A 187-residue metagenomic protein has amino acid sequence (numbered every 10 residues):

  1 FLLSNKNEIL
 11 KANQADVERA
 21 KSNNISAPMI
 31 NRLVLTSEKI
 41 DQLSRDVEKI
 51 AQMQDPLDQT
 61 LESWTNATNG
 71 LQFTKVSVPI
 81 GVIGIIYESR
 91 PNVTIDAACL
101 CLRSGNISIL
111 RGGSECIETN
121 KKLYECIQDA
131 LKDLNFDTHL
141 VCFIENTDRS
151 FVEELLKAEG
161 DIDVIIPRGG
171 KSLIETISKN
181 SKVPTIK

Functional and structural regions predicted by a protein language model:
F1, N5, R32-K39, E115 (+3 more regions): Catalytic cores of large soluble enzymes that bind and process phosphate-bearing ligands
F1-F73: N-terminal Rossmann-like NAD(P)+-binding subdomain of aldehyde/semialdehyde dehydrogenases
E8, N92, E118, S150 (+1 more regions): Short alpha-helical
T36, K49, T68, Q72-K75 (+1 more regions): A structured beta-alpha segment of the ubiquitous adenosine-cofactor-binding alpha/beta core
K49-M53, L57-A130, L134, S181-P184: Conserved small-residue-rich beta-alpha loop and adjacent elements that most often cradle the phosphate/pyrophosphate
V82, F143-K187: Conserved NAD(P)+-binding/catalytic subdomain of aldehyde/semialdehyde dehydrogenases
N106-I109, N135-T138, L155-I162: Short, surface-exposed connector motifs at secondary-structure boundaries
